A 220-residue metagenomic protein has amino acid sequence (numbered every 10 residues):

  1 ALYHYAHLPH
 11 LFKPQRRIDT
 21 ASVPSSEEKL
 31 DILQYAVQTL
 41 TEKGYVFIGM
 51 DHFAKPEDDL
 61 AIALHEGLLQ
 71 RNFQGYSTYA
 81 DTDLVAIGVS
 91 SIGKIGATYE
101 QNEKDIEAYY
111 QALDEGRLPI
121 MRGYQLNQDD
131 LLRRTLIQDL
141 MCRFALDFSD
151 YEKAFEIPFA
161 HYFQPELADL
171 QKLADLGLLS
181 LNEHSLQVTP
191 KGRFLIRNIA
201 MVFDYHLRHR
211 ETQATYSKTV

Functional and structural regions predicted by a protein language model:
A1-A160, T219: C-terminal scaffold of the Radical SAM
P119, A145-L146, L179, H209-T212: Intrinsically disordered or highly flexible coil/loop and linker segments, enriched in small and charged/polar residues
P158-A174: Short amphipathic alpha-helical interaction segments
A174-H184: A short, conserved structural fragment
S185-T189: Minor-groove-contacting beta-hairpin "wing" of winged helix-turn-helix DNA-binding domains
K191-V220: Short, amphipathic alpha-helical interaction segments positioned at domain boundaries
